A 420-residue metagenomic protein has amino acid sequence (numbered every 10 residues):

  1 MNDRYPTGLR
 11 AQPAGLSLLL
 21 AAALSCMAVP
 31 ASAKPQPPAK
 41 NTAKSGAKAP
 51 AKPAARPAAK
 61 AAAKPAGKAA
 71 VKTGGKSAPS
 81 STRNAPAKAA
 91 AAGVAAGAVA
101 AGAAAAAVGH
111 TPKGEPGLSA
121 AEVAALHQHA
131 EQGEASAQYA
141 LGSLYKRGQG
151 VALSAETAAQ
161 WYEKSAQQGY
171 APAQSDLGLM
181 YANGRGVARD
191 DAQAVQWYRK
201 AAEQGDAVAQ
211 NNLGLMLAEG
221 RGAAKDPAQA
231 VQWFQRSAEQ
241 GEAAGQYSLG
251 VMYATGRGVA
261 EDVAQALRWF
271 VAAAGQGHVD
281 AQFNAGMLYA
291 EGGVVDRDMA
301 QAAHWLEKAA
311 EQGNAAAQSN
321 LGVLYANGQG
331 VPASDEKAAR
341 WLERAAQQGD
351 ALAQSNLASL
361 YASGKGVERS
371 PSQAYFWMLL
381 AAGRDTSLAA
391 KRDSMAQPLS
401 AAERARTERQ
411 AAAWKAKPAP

Functional and structural regions predicted by a protein language model:
M1-A11, S45: N-terminal secretory signal peptides that target proteins for export/translocation
G15-M27: Bacterial N-terminal signal peptides
A33-Q132, S136, A140, E156 (+11 more regions): Compositionally biased, proline/threonine/alanine/serine-rich low-complexity intrinsically disordered stretches
E115-A124, A152-W161, A188-K200, A224-W233 (+4 more regions): Structural signature of tandem alpha-helical TPR/SEL1-like repeats, specifically the intra-repeat loop/turn
S136, P172, V208, A244 (+5 more regions): Start-of-helix register in tetratricopeptide repeats
Y139, Q160, S175, Q196 (+11 more regions): TPR/TPR-like alpha-solenoid signature
A140-R147, V151, D176-N183, V187 (+11 more regions): Hydrophobic face of amphipathic alpha-helices that form TPR/SEL1-like repeat modules and related alpha-solenoid
G383-P420: Terminal, low-structured helical/coil segments at or just beyond the last alpha-helical repeat
